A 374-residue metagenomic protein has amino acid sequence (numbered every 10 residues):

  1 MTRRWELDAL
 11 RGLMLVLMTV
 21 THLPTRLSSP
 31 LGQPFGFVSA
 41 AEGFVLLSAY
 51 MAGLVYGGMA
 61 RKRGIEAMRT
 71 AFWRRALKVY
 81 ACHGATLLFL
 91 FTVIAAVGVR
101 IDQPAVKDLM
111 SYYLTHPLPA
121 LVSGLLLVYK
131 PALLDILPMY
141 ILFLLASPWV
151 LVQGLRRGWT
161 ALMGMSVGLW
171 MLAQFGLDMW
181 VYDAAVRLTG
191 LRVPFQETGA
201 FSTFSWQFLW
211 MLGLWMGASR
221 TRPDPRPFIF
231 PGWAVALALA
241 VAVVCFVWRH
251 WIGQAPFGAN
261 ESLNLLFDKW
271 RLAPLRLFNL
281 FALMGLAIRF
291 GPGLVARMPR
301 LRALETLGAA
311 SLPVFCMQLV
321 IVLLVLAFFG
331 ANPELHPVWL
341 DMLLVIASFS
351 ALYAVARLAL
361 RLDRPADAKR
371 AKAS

Functional and structural regions predicted by a protein language model:
M1-S374: Alpha-helical transmembrane segments and their immediate juxtamembrane cytosolic regions
